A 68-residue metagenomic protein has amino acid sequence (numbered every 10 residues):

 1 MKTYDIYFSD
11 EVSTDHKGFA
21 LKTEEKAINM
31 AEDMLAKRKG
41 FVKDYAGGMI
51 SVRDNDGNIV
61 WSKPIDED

Functional and structural regions predicted by a protein language model:
M1-H16: Short aromatic-glycine-(Arg/Gly/Cys) micro-motifs in beta-strand/loop hairpins
Y4-I6, A27, A31, I50-V52: Hydrophobic beta-strand residues in large extracellular and virion-surface proteins
Y7-S9, K22, R53: A structural detector for beta-sheet-dominated domains
S13-E25: A short, exposed loop/beta-hairpin motif centered on an aromatic-Gly-Thr core
K22-D44: A short, charged, amphipathic alpha-helix used as a generic interaction element across diverse proteins
A36-D68: Short, mixed-charge low-complexity intrinsically disordered segments
